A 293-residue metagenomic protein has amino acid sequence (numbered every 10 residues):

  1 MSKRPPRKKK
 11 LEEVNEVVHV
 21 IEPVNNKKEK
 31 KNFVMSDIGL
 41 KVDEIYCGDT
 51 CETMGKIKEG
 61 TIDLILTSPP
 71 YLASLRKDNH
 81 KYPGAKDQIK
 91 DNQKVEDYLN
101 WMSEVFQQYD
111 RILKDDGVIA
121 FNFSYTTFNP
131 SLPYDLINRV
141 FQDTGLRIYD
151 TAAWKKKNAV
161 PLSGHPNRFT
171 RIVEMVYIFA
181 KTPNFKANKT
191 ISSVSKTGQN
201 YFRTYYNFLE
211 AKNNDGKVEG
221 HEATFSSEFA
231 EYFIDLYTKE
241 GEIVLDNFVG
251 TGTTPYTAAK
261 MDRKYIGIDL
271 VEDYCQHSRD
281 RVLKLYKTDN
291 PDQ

Functional and structural regions predicted by a protein language model:
S2-V24, K30-H277: Core catalytic lobe of class I
D273-Q293: Cysteine-dependent PTP/DSP-like catalytic domain, specifically the C-terminal lobe
